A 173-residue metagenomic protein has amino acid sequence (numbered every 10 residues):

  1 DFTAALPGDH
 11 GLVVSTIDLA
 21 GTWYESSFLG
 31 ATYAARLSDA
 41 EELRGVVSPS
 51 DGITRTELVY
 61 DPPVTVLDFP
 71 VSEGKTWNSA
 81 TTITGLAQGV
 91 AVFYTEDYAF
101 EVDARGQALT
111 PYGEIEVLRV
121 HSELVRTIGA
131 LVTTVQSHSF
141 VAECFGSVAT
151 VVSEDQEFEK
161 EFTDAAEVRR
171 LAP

Functional and structural regions predicted by a protein language model:
D1-P173: Conserved functional acidic sites
